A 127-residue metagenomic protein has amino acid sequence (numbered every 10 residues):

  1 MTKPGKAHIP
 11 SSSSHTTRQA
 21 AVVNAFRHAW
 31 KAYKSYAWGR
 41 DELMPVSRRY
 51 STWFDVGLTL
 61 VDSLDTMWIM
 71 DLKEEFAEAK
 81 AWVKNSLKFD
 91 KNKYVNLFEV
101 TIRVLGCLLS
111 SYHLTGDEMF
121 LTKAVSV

Functional and structural regions predicted by a protein language model:
M1-V127: Glycan-recognition and catalytic cores of secretory/periplasmic carbohydrate-active enzymes
